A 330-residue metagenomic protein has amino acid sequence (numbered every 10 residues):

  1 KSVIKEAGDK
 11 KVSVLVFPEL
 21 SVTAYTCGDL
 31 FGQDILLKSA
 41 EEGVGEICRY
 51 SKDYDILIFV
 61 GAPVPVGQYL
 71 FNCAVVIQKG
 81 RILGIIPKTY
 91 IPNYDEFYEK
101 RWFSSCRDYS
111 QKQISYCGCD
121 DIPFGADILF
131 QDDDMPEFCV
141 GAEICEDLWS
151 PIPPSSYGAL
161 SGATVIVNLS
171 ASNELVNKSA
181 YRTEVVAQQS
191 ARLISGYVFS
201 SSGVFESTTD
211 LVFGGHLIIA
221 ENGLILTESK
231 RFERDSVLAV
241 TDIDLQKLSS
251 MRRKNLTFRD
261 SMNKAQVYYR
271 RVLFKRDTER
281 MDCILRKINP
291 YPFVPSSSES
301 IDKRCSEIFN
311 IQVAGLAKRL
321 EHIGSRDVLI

Functional and structural regions predicted by a protein language model:
K1-I330: Enzyme catalytic cores with a strong preference for nitrogen-chemistry domains
